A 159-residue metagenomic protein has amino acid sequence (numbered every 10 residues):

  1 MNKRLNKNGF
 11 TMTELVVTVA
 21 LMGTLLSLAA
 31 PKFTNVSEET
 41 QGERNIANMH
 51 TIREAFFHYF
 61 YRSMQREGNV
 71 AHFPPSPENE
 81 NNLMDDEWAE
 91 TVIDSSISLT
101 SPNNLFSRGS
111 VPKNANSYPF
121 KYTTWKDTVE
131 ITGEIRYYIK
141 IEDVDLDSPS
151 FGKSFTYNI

Functional and structural regions predicted by a protein language model:
M1-R4: N-terminal secretory signal peptides that target proteins for export/translocation
N6-F33: N-terminal single-pass transmembrane signal-anchor helix
K7, E134-R136, G152: Sequence-level motif detector for i,i+2 pairs with an aromatic at +2
E38-E67: Membrane-proximal N-terminal amphipathic helix
Y61-L146: Extracellular/periplasmic head regions of type IV pilus-like filament subunits
E142-I159: Short, low-complexity, Pro/Ser/Thr/Gly-rich segments in the mature regions of secreted, periplasmic
